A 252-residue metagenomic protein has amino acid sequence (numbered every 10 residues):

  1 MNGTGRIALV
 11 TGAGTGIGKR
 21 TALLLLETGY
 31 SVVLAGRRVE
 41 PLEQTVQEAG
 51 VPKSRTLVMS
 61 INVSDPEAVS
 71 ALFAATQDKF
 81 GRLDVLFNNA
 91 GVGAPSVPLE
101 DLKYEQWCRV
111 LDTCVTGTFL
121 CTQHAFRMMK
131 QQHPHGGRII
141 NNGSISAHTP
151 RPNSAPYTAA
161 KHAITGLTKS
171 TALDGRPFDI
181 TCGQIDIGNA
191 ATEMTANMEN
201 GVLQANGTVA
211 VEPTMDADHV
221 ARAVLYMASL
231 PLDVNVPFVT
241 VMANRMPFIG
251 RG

Functional and structural regions predicted by a protein language model:
G14-G16: Conserved glycine-rich cofactor-binding loop
Y30-E43: Conserved glycine-rich Rossmann-like NAD(P)H-binding loop of the short-chain dehydrogenase/reductase
S60-A71, Y104: The beta1-alpha1 cofactor-binding region of Rossmann-like NAD(H)/NADP(H)-dependent oxidoreductases
V97-L99, Q106-C108: Substrate-binding pocket helix/loop in short-chain dehydrogenase/reductase
T122, A160: Active-site helix of classical SDR
S144: Residue(s) in the substrate-gating loop at a strand-loop-helix junction that position the organic substrate next
Q184-I185, L203-I249: C-terminal helical subdomain
